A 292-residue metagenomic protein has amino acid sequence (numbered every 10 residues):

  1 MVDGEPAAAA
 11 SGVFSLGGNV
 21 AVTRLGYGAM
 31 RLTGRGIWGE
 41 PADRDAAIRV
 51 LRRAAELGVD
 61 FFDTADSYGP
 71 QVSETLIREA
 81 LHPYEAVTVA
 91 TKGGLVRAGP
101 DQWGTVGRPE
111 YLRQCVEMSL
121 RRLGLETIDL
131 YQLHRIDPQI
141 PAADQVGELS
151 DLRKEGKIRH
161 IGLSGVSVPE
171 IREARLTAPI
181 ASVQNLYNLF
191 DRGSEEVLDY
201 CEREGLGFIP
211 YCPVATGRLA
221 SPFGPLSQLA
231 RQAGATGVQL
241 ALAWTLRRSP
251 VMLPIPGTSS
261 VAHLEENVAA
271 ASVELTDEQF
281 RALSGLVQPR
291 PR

Functional and structural regions predicted by a protein language model:
M1-T88, R292: N-terminal binding-site loop/beta-alpha segment at the start of enzyme catalytic domains that lines or forms
D3-G4, A8, V13, I136-R292: Beta/alpha (TIM)-barrel catalytic core signal, keyed to glycine-rich beta->alpha loops juxtaposed to Asp/Glu that bind
G17, R78-T88, L120-G124, R175-T177 (+1 more regions): Acidic (Asp/Glu)-rich catalytic clusters
Y27, T64, T91, L130-L133 (+3 more regions): Conserved beta-strand positions
T33-I37, V96-W103, L219-A220, H263-E266: A short acidic, helix-capping loop that chelates divalent metal ions and anchors anionic groups
E40-A54, G107-L123, S167-E173: Short, acidic/polar
V59, L125-I128, I158, I180: A structural motif
Y111-Q132, D151-E155: CE4/NodB-like, metal-dependent polysaccharide N-deacetylase domain that modifies extracellular/periplasmic N-acetylated
